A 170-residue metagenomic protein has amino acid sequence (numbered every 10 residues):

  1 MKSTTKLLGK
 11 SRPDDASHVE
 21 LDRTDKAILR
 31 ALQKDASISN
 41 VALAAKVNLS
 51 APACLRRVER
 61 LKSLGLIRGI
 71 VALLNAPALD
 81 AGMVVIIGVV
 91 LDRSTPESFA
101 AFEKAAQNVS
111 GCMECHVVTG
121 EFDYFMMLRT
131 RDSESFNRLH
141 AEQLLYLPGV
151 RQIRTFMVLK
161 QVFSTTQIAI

Functional and structural regions predicted by a protein language model:
M1-I170: A compositional/biophysical signature of low hydrophobicity enriched in polar/charged and small residues
